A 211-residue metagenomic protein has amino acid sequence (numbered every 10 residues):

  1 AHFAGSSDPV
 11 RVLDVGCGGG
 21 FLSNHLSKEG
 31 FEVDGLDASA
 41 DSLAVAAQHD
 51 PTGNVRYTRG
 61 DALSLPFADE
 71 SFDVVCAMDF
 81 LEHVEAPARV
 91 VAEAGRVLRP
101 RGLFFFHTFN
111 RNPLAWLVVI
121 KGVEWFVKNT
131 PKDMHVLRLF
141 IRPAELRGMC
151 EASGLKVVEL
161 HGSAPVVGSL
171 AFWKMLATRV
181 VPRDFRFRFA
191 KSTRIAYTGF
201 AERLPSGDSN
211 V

Functional and structural regions predicted by a protein language model:
A1-P9: Conserved alpha-helix/loop element of class I SAM-dependent methyltransferases that forms part of the SAM/SAH-binding
L13, G19-S64: Class I SAM-dependent methyltransferase SAM/SAH-binding core
C76: A conserved beta-strand element that flanks and buttresses the S-adenosyl-L-methionine
F80: Hydrophobic adenine-recognition pocket in adenosine-nucleotide-binding enzymes
A88-P100: A short glycine-rich, Lys/Arg-flanked "PGG" loop and its adjoining helix->strand segment in the class I
F104-K128: Conserved class I S-adenosyl-L-methionine
T108, K128-E145: Acceptor-substrate binding/catalytic loop of class I
F126, G148, A152, V157-V211: A C-terminal cap/extension of S-adenosyl-L-methionine-dependent methyltransferases that defines the acceptor-substrate
